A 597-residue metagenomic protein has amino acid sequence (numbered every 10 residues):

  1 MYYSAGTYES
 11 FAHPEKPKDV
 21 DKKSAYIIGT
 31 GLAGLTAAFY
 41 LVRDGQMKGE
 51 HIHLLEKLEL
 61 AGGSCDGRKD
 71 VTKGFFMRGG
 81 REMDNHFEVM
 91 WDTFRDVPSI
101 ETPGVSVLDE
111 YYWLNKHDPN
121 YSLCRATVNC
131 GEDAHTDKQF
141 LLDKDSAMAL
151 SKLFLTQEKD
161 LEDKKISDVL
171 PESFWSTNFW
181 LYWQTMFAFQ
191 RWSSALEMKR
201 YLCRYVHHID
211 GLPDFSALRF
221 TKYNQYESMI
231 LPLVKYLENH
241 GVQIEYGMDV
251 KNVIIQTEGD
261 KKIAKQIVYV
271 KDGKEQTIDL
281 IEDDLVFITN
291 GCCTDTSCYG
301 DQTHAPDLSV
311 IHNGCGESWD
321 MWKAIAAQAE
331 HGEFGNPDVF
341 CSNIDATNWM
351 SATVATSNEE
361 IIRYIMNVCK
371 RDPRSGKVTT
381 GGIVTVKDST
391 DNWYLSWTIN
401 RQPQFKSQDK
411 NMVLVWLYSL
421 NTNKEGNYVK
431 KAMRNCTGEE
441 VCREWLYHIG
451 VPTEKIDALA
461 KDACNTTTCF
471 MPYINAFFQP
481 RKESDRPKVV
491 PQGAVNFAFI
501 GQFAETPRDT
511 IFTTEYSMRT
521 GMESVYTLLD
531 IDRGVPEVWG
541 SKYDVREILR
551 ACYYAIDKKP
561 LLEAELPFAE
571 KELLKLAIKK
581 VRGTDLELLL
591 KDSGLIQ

Functional and structural regions predicted by a protein language model:
M1-A25, R43-H51, K69, A551 (+2 more regions): Extreme N-terminal leader/targeting segments of oxidoreductases
M1-Y3, A37, L41, G45-N85 (+7 more regions): Beta1-alpha1 glycine-rich phosphate/pyrophosphate-binding loop at the start of Rossmann-like nucleotide-binding domains
H13-E15, D19-A149: N-terminal glycine-rich phosphate/pyrophosphate-binding loop and immediately adjacent elements
V89-D96, Y182, S228-N239, E440-H448 (+1 more regions): Amphipathic alpha-helical segments that form well-ordered structural scaffolds and often line/cohere around active
I100-H207, R219-F220: Rossmann-like flavin
G104-Y112, Y246, R533-Y543: Short, glycine/acidic-rich hinge or "gate" loops at secondary-structure transitions that mediate conformational
C203-L285, T289-G291, T303-H304, S309-W319: Helical element adjacent to the flavin cofactor pocket in flavoenzyme catalytic cores
V206-T221, D283-L285, N290-T520, Y526-G540: C-terminal segments that line or cap access tunnels to active or ligand-binding sites in enzymes and enzyme-associated
